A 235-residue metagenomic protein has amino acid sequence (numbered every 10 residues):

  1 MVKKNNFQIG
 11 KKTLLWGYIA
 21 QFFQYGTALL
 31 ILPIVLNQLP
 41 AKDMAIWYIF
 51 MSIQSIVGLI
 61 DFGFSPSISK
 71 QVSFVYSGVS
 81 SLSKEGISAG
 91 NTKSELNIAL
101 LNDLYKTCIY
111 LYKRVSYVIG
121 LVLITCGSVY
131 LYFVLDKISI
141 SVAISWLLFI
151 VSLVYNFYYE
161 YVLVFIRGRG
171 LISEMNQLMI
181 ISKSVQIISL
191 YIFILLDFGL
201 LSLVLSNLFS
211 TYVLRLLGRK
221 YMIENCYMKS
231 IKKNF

Functional and structural regions predicted by a protein language model:
M1-G10, L200-L201, G218-F235: Interhelical loop/hinge segments that connect adjacent transmembrane helices in multipass membrane
I9-G17, Q21-Q24, F62, P66-L131: Membrane-water interface segments that mark the loop-to-transmembrane alpha-helix transition
I9-G78, S152, I187, T211: Signature of the first transmembrane helix
G10-L30, I109, K113, W146-I150 (+3 more regions): Hydrophobic faces of transmembrane alpha-helices in multi-pass small-molecule transporters and flippases across diverse
Q38-A41, G168-R169, D197: Helix-loop interface residues and adjacent transmembrane-helix termini in multi-pass membrane transporters, primarily
Y117, L121-Y132, D136-Y159, N176: Alpha-helical transmembrane segments of multi-pass membrane proteins
A143, L147, N176-Y227: Hydrophobic alpha-helical transmembrane segments
L153-M179, L201: Membrane-interface junctions at transmembrane-helix termini in multi-pass inner-membrane proteins
